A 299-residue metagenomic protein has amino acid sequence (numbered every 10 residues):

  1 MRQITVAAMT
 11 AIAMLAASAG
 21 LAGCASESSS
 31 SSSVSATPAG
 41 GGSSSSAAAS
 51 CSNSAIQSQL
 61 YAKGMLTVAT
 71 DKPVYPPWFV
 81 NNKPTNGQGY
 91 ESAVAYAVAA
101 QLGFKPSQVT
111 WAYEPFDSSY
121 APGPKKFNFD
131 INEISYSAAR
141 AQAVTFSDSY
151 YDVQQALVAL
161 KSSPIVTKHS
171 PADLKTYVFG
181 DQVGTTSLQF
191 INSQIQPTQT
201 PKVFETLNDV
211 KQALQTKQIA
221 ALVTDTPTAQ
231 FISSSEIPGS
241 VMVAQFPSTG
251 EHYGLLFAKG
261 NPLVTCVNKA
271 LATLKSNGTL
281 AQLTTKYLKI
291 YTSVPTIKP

Functional and structural regions predicted by a protein language model:
A19-G23: C-terminal motif of bacterial Sec signal peptides marking the signal peptidase cleavage site
A25-S28: Bacterial signal peptide processing site
A48-D130: Extracytoplasmic small-molecule ligand-binding "clamshell" domains of the periplasmic binding protein/Venus flytrap
K72, D152-A159, T226-A272, I290-P299: Periplasmic-binding protein-like
G87-L102, I134-A138, D152-D209, A221 (+2 more regions): Bilobed "Venus flytrap"/periplasmic-binding protein-like clamshell domains and structurally analogous long
S92, Q101, S163, T185 (+1 more regions): Extended ligand-binding regions for polar small-molecule ligands
S107-P171: Acidic, polar ligand-binding/catalytic clefts
S118, I134-A143, N192, Q215-T216 (+1 more regions): A ligand-binding cleft/hinge motif common to bilobed small-molecule-binding domains
